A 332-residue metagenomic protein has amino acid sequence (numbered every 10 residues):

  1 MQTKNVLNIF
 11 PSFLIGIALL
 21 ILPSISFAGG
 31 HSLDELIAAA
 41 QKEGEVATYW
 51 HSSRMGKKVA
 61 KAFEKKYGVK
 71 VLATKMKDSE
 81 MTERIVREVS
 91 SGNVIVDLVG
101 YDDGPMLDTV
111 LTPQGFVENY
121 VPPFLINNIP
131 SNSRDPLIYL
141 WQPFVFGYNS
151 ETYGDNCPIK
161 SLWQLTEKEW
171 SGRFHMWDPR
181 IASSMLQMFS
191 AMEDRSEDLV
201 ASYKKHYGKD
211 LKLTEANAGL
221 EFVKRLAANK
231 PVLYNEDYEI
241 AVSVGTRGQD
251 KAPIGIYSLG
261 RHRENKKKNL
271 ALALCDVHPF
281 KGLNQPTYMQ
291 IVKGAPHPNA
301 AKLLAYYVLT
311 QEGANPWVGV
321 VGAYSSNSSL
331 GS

Functional and structural regions predicted by a protein language model:
Q2-L14: Bacterial N-terminal signal peptides that target proteins for export
P23-S26: N-terminal signal peptide c-region/cleavage motif recognized by signal peptidases
S32-Q41, Y49-K70: Short, polar/charged alpha-helical segment
A39-Q41, S91-V94, L111-T112, L137-W141 (+5 more regions): Extracellular/periplasmic catalytic domains that process cell-envelope and extracellular macromolecules
Y49-A60, L72-V86, V94-G245: Extracytoplasmic ligand-binding site segments that recognize negatively charged/polar headgroups
P105-V110, G245, D250-L272: A ligand-binding cleft/hinge motif common to bilobed small-molecule-binding domains
N127-N128, W141-F144, L220-L226, K268-A295: Periplasmic-binding protein-like
G282, T287-S332: Mature extracytoplasmic/periplasmic domains
